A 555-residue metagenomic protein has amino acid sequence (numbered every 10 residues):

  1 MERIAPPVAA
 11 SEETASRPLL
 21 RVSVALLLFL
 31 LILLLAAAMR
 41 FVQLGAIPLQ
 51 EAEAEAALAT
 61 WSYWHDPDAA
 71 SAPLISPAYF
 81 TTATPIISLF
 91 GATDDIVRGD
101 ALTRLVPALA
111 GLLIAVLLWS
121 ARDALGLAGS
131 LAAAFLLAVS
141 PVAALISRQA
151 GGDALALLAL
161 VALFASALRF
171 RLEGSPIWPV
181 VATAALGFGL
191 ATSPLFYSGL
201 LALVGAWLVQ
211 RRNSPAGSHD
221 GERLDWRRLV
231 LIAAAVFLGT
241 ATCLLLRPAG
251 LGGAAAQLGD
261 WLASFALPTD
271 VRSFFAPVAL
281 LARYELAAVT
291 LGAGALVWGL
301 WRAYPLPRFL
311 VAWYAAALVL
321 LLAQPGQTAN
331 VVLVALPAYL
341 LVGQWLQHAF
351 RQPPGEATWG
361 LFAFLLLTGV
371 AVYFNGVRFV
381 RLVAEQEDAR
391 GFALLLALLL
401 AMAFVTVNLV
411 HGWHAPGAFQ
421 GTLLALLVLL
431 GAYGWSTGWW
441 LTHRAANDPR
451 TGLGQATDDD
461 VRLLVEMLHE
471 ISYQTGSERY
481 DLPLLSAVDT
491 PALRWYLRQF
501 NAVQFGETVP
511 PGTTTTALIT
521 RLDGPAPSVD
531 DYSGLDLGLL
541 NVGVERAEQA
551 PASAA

Functional and structural regions predicted by a protein language model:
L19, D123-A128, L163-V180, G189 (+2 more regions): Membrane-interface transmembrane helices that cradle and orient dolichyl/undecaprenyl
V24-E53, Q210, I232-R247: Transmembrane signal-anchor helices characteristic of membrane glycosylation enzymes that use polyprenol
I32, L118-V139: Transmembrane-helix signature of polytopic, membrane-embedded enzymes that assemble or transfer cell-envelope glycans
A36, A133-A138, L186, L190: Short helix- or helix-capping micro-motifs that position conserved polar/aromatic residues at function-defining sites
E51, D100, V142-L155, P194-L195 (+1 more regions): Short acidic/glycine- and proline-prone juxtamembrane loop motifs at membrane-interface regions of multi-pass membrane
E55-A69, I75, T81, F90-A92 (+5 more regions): Transmembrane-lumen/periplasm boundary regions of multi-pass, lipid-linked membrane glycan transferases
A101, L105-L125, A162: Transmembrane-helix motifs of polytopic, lipid-linked glycan transferases
G512-A555: Aromatic/acidic, Gly/Pro-rich catalytic loop(s) in extracytoplasmic/lumenal soluble domains of multi-pass membrane
